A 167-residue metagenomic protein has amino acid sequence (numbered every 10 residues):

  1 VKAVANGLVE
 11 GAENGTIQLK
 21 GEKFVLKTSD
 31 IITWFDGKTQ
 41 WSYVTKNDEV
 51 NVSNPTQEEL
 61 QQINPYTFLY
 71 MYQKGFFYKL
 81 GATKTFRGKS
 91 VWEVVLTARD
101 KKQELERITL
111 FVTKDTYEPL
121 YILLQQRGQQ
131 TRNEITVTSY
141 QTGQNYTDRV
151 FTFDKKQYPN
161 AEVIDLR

Functional and structural regions predicted by a protein language model:
V1-G7: A short, Trp-centered hydrophobic/proline-enriched beta-strand micro-motif
V9-G11, K20, K27, Y72 (+1 more regions): Residues that act as N-cap/strand-start positions at coil-to-secondary-structure junctions
N14, K23, D30, G75 (+2 more regions): Short, acidic/polar N-cap/turn motifs at the starts of alpha helices
G15-I63, Q126, T131-N133: An acidic-aromatic
P55-K89: Flexible, surface-exposed loop/linker segments and immediately adjacent secondary-structure boundaries
F76-P159, I164-L166: Gly/Pro-enriched, hydrophobic low-complexity segments that function as extracytoplasmic propeptides/linkers
